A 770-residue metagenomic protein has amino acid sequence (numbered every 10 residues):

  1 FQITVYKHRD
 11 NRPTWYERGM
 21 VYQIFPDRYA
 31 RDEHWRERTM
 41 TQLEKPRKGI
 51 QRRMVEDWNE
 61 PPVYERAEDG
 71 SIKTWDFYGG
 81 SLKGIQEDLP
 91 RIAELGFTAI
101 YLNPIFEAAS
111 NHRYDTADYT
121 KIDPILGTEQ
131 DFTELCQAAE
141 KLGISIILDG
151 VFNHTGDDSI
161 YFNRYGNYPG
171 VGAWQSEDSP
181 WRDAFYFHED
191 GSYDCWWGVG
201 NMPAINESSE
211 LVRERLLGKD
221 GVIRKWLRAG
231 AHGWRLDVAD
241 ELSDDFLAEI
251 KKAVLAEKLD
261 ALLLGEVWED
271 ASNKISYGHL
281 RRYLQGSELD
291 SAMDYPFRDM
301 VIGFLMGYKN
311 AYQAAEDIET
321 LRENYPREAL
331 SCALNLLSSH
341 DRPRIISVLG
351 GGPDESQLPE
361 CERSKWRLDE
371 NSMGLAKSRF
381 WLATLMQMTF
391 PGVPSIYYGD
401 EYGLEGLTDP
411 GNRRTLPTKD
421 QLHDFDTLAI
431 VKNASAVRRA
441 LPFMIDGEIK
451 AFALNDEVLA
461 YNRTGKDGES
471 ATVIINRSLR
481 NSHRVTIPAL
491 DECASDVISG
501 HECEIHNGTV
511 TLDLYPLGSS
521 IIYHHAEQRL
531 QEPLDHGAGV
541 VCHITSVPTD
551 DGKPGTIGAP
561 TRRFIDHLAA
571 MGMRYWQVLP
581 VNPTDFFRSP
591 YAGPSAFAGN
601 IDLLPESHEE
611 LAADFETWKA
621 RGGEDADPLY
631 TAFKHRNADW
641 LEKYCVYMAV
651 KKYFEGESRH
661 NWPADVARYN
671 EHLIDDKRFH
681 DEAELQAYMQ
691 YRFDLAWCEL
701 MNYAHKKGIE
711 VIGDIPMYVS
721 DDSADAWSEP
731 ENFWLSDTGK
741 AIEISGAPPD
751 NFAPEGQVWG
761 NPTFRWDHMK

Functional and structural regions predicted by a protein language model:
F1-S145, I160-N163, L517, H524-M689: N-terminal structural segment of carbohydrate-active enzymes
Y16, D32-I72, F77, E269 (+7 more regions): Loop/helix patches that line or flank the sugar-binding groove of alpha-linked glycan CAZymes
M20-Y22, I100-L102, I146-L148, W234 (+7 more regions): Hydrophobic faces of well-ordered beta-strands that scaffold small-molecule active sites in alpha/beta enzyme cores
I24, I92, L102, Y119 (+16 more regions): Conserved, mostly hydrophobic/aromatic
P26-T98, I105-A229, I250-E257, N273-K274 (+4 more regions): Substrate-binding/active-site clefts of carbohydrate-active enzymes
V63-K83, D115-E129, V199-R215, A231-E241 (+6 more regions): The substrate-binding groove and active-site-proximal loops of carbohydrate-active enzymes, especially glycoside
C136-S145, N153-H154, S159-G170, V222 (+12 more regions): Active-site-proximal helices and loops of the catalytic beta/alpha 8
S478-Q531: C-terminal beta-sandwich/jelly-roll accessory domains of carbohydrate-active enzymes
